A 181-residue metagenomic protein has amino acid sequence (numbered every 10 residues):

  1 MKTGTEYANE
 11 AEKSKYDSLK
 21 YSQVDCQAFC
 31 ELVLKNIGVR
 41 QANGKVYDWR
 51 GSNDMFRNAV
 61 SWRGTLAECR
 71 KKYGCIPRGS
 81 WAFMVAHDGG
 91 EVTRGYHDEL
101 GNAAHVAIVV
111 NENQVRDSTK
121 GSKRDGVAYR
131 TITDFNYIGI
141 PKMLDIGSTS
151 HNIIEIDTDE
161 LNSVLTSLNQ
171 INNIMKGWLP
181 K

Functional and structural regions predicted by a protein language model:
M1-V24, Q41-N43: Active-site nucleophile-His-acid catalytic modules used for acyl/amide transfer and hydrolysis across diverse enzymes
G4-E6, L66, K120, I132-D134 (+3 more regions): N-terminal compositionally biased, intrinsically disordered segments and leader/signal-like regions
Y21-G38: Active-site nucleophilic cysteine motif
Q27, T119, V127, N136 (+2 more regions): Intrinsically disordered, low-complexity regions of eukaryotic proteins
R40-A128, D134: ...with weaker cross-activation on analogous glycine-rich loops/strands in unrelated enzymes
Y129-H151: Intrinsically disordered, low-complexity, charged/polar segments
I154-K181: Short, low-complexity, charged amphipathic interaction modules
